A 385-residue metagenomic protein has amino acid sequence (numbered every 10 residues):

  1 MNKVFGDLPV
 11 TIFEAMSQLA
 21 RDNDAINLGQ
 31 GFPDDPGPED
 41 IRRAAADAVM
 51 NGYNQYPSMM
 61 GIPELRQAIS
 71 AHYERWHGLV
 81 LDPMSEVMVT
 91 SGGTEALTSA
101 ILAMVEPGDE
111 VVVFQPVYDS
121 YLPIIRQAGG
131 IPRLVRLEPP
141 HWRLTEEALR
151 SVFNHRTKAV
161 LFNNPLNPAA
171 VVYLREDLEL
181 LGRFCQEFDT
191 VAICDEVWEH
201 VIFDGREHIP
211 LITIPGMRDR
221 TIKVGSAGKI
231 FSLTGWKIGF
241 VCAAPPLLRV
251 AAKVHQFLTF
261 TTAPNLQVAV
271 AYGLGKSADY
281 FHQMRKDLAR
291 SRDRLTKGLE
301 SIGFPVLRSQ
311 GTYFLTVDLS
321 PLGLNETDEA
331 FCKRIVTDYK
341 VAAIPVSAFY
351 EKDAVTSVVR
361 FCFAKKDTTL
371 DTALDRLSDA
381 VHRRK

Functional and structural regions predicted by a protein language model:
N2-G92, S99, G275-K276, R383-K385: N-terminal small-domain helix-loop-helix segment of the aminotransferase-like
N23, A128, E187-F188, I302 (+1 more regions): Helix C-cap/helix->beta junction micro-motif
I101-I125: Conserved PLP-anchoring active-site segment centered on the Schiff-base-forming lysine
Q127-R133: A short helix-loop-beta submotif of the ANL/AMP-binding
R133, L137-R206: Active-site phosphate-binding strand-loop segment of PLP-dependent enzymes
R150-S151, L324-N325, R334-A343, F349-K385: PLP-dependent enzyme catalytic core of the Aspartate aminotransferase-like
I214, R218-A289, D293-G298, I302 (+1 more regions): Conserved core segment of the aminotransferase class I/II
L288-A289, I302-Y339: Conserved PLP-binding catalytic core of the aspartate aminotransferase-like
